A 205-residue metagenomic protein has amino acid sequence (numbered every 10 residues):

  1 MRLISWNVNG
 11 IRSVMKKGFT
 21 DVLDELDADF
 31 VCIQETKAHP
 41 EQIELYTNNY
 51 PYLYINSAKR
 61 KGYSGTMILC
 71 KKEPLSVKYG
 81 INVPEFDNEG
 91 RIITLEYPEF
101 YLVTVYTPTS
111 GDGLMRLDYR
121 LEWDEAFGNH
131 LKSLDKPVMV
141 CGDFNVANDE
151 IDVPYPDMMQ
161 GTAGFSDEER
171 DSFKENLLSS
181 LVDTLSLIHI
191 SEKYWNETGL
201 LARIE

Functional and structural regions predicted by a protein language model:
M1-N48, Y52-Y54, A58, Y63-S64: N-terminal, active-site-proximal structural segment of metallo-dependent hydrolase catalytic domains
M1-N9, E99-G111, C141: Active-site-proximal beta-strand elements of phosphoester/diester hydrolases
N7, L23-E41, L102, L131-E150 (+1 more regions): Active-site beta-strand/loop signature of hydrolases that rely on acidic residues for catalysis
D21-D24, R91-P98, A126-K136: Short amphipathic alpha-helices and their capping/turn segments at secondary-structure boundaries
K37, Q42-S110: Structured beta-strand-rich core segments of catalytic domains in phosphoester-bond hydrolases
N82-V83, T107-D124, D157-T162: Surface-exposed cleft-lining segments at the edges of enzyme active sites
K132-V138, N145-S186: A contiguous pocket-lining binding segment that forms or flanks enzyme active sites
I188-I190: Conserved small/polar residues in nucleotide/adenosyl-binding loops
